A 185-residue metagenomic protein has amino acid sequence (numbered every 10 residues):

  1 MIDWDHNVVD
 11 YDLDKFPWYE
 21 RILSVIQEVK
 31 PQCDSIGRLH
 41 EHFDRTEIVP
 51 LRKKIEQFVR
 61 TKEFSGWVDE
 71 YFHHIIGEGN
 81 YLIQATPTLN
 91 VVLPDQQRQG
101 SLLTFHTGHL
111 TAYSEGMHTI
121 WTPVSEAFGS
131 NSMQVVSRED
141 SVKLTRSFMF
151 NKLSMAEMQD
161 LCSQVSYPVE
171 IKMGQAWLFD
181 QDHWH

Functional and structural regions predicted by a protein language model:
M1-G79: N-terminal auxiliary "cap/dimerization" subdomain that precedes the catalytic jelly-roll/cupin core of mononuclear
D10-D12, N80-N90, T119-P123, S132-V136 (+1 more regions): A structural signal for short, well-ordered beta-strand segments and their strand-loop junctions that often border
K15, L93, V124-E126: Non-catalytic surface loops within mature trypsin-like serine protease
F58, K62, G66, I83 (+2 more regions): Short, amphipathic alpha-helical segments
F72-T104: Short N-terminal edge-element motif at the start of the domain
H73-G77, S125, D182: Hydrophobic/aromatic-lined pockets within catalytic cores
G100-E170: Catalytic core of non-heme Fe(II) oxygenases with the double-stranded beta-helix
I171-W184: Conserved metal-binding segment of the jelly-roll/cupin
